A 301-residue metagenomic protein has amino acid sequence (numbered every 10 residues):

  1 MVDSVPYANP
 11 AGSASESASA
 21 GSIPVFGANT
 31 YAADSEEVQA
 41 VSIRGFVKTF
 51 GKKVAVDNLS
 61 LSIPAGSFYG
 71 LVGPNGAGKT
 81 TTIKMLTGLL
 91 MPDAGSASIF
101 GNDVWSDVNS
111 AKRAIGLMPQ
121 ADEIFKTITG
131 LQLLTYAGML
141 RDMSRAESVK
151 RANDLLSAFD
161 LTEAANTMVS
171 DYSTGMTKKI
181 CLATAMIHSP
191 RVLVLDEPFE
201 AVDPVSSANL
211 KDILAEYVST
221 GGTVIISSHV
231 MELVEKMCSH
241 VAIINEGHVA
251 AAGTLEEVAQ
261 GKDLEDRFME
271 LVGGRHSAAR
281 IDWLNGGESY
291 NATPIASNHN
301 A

Functional and structural regions predicted by a protein language model:
T135, M139, A146-A164: Conserved ABC ATPase "signature" region
M168-G175: Conserved ABC ATPase signature
L193-E197: Catalytic Walker B motif of ABC-type/P-loop ATPase nucleotide-binding domains
V234-K236: A short, surface-exposed alpha-helical micro-motif characterized by mixed small hydrophobic and charged/polar residues
A252-G253: ABC ATPase "signature
